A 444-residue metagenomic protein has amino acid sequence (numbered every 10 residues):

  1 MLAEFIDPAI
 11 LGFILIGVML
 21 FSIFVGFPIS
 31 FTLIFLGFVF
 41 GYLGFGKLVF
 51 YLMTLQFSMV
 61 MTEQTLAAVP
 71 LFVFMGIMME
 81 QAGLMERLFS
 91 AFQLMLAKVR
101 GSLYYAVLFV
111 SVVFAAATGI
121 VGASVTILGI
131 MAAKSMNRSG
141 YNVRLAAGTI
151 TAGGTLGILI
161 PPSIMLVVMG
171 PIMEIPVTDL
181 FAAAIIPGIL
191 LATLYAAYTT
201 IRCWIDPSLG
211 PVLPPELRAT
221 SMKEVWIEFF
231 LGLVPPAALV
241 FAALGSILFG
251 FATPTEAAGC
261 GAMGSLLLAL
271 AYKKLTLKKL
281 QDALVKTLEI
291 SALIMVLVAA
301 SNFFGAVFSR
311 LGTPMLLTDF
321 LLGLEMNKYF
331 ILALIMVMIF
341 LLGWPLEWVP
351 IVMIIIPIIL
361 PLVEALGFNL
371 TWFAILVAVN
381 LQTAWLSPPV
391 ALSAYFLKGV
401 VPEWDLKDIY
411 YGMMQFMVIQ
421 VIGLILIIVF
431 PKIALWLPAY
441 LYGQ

Functional and structural regions predicted by a protein language model:
L2-V69, S90-A91, K223-L248, T255-V296 (+1 more regions): Hydrophobic transmembrane alpha-helices of multi-pass solute/ion transporters
E4, I172, D179-I290, Y395-Q415 (+2 more regions): Long, contiguous bundles of hydrophobic transmembrane helices that form the permeation core of multi-pass
I6-G12, M61-A67, L94-A106, G122 (+5 more regions): Membrane-interfacial loop-to-helix junctions in multi-pass transporters
F13-F24, F35-Y42, P70, F74-M78 (+11 more regions): Generic alpha-helical transmembrane segments of integral inner-membrane proteins, especially permease/transport modules
M19-I29, M75-E80, V110-G122, I150-I158 (+4 more regions): Transmembrane alpha-helix interface/packing and boundary motifs in multi-pass membrane proteins, characterized by
F40, I127-S139, M169-A182, L311 (+5 more regions): Membrane-interfacial helix-loop connectors
L55-M59, R87-K98, I127-R138, A147 (+12 more regions): Short amphipathic alpha-helical coupling elements at transmembrane boundaries
Q93-V168, W348-V377: Hydrophobic transmembrane alpha-helices that form the pore/transport pathway of multi-pass ion and small-solute
